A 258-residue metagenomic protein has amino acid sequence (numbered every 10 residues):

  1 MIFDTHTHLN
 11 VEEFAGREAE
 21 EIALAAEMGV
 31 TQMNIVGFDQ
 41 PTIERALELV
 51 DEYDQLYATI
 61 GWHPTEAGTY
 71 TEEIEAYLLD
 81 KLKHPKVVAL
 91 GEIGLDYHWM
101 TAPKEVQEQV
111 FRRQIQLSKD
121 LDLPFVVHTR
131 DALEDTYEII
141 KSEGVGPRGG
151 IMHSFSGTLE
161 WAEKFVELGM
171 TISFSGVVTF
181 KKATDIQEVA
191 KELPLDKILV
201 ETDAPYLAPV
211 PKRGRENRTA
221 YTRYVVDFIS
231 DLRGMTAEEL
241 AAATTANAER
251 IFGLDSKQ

Functional and structural regions predicted by a protein language model:
M1-Q258: Mid-domain alpha/beta scaffold segments of enzyme catalytic cores
